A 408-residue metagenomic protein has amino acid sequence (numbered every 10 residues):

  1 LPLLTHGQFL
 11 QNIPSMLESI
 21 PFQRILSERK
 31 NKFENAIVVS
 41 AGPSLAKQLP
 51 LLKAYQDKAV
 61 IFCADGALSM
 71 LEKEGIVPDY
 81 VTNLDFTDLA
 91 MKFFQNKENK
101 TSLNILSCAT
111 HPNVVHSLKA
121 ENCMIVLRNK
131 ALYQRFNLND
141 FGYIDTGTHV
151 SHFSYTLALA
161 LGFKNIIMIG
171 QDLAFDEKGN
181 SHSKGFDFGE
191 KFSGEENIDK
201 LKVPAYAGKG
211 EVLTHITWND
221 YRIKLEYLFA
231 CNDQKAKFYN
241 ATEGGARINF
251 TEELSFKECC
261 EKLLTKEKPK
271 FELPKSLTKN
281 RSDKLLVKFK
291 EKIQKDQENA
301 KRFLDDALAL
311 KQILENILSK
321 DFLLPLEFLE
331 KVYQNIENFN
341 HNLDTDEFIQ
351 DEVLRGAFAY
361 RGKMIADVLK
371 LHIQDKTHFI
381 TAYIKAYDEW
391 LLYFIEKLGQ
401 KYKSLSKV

Functional and structural regions predicted by a protein language model:
L1, E72-F163, A359-V408: Acidic/Gly/His-enriched mid-domain segments of enzyme catalytic cores or analogous surface patches that mediate
L1-Q23: Low-complexity, highly charged intrinsically disordered N-terminal segments that act as targeting/localization
R29-I37: A short, charged/proline- and glycine-enriched loop that marks the coil->beta-strand transition at the N-terminal
D65-S69, L106-P112, T242-A246: Short, polar loop motifs at secondary-structure junctions
A67-L68, G75-D85, L161-S183: Glycine-rich phosphate/pyrophosphate-binding loops and their adjacent beta-strand/loop elements at enzyme active sites
T82-T87, Q95-K100, S183-L201, E258-E267: Acidic, Ser/Thr-rich peripheral helices and adjacent loops at domain boundaries
E196-G245: Polyanion-binding loop/helix "lid" in catalytic or ligand-binding cores
D233-V408: Long, compositionally biased charged/polar accessory segments in the mid-to-C-terminal portions of proteins
